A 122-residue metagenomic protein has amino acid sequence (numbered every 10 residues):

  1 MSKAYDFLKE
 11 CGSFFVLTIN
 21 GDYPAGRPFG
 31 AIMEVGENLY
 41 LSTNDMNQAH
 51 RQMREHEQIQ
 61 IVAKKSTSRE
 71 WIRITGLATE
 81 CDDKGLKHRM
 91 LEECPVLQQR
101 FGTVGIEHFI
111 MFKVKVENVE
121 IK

Functional and structural regions predicted by a protein language model:
F7-G21, I59-A63: A short, Trp-centered hydrophobic/proline-enriched beta-strand micro-motif
C11, H56, C94: Acidic-histidine catalytic/liganding microenvironments
Y23, S68-E70: Short glycine/serine/proline-enriched coil/turn segments at secondary-structure junctions
P24, N38-L39, V119: Hydrophobic residues embedded in beta-strands of well-ordered beta-sheets
G30-E34, A78-T79: Short, exposed beta-strand/loop patches in secreted or surface proteins that constitute
I32-S68: A short mixed-secondary-structure module that forms the rim of ligand-binding clefts
R73-K122: Charged, gly/pro-rich active-site loop segments
